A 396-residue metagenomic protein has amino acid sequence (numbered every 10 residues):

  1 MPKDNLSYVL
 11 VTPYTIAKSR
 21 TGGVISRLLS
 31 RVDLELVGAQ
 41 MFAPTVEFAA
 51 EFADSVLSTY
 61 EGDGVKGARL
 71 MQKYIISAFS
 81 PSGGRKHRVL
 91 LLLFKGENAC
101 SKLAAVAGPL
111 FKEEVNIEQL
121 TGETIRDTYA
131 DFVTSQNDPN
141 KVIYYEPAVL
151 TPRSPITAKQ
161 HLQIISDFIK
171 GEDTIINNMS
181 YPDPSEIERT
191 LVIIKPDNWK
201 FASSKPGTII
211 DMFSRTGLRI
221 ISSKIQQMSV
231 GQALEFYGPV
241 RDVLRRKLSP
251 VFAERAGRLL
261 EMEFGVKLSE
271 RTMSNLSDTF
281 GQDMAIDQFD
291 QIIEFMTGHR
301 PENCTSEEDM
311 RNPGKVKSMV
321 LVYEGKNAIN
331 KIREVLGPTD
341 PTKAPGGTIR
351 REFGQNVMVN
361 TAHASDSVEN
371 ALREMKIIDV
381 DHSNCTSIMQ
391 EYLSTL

Functional and structural regions predicted by a protein language model:
M1-L396: Non-catalytic terminal and connector segments of soluble metabolic enzymes
